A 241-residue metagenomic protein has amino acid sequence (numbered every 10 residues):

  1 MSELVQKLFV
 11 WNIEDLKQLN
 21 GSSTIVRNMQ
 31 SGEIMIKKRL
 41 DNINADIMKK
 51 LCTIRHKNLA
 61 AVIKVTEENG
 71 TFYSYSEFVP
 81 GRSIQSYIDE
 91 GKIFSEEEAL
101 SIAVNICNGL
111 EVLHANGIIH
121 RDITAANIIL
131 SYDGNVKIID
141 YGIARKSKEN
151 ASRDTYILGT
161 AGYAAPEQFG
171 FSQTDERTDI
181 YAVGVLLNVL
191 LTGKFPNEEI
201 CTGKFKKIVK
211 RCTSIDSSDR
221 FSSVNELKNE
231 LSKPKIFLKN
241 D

Functional and structural regions predicted by a protein language model:
W11-K50: ATP-binding glycine-rich loop module of kinase domains
R55-K64: Conserved HxN/HPN-centered segment at the entrance to the catalytic loop of eukaryotic protein kinase-like domains
N69-S83, Y87: Conserved short submotifs of the Hanks-type protein kinase catalytic core that shape the nucleotide-binding pocket
I102-A103: Activation segment signature within eukaryotic-like protein kinase domains
H114-L130: Catalytic-loop of the protein kinase fold
D154-E167: Conserved activation segment of eukaryotic-like protein kinases, specifically the C-terminal portion of the activation
D179: Conserved catalytic-loop aspartate of Hanks-type protein kinases
